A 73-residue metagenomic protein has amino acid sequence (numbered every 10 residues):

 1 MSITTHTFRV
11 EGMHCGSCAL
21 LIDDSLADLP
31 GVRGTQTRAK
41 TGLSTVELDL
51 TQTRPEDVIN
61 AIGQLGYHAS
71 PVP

Functional and structural regions predicted by a protein language model:
M1-P73: Flexible metal-binding regulatory segments at protein termini and peripheral loops
